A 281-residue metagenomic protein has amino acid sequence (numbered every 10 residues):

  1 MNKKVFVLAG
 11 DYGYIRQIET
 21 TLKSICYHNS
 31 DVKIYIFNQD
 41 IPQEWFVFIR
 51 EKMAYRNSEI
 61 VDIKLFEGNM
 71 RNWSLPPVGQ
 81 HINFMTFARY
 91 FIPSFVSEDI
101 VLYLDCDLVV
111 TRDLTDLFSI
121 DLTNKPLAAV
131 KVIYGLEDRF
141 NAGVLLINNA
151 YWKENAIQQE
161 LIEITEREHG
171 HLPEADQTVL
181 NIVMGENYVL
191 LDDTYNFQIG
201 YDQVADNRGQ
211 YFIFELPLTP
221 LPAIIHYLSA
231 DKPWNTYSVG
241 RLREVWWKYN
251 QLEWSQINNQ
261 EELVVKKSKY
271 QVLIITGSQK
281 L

Functional and structural regions predicted by a protein language model:
M1-G13, Q17-T20, N149-L281: A glycosyltransferase accessory/donor-loop signature
S24-V32: Short, acidic, metal-binding catalytic loop of nucleotide-sugar glycosyltransferases
K33-D40, A129: Short internal beta-strands
E44-R56: Short, aromatic/basic amphipathic alpha-helical patches
M53-S94: Active-site-proximal specificity loops/subdomain of glycosyltransferases
V101: Short aromatic/hydrophobic "clamp" motif used to bind/position activated sugar donors
L104: Catalytic metal- and UDP-sugar-binding loop of GT-A-like glycosyltransferases, i.e., residues flanking the conserved
L108-E137: Conserved donor-nucleotide/metal-binding helix-loop-beta segment in metal-dependent transferases, i.e., the alpha-helix
